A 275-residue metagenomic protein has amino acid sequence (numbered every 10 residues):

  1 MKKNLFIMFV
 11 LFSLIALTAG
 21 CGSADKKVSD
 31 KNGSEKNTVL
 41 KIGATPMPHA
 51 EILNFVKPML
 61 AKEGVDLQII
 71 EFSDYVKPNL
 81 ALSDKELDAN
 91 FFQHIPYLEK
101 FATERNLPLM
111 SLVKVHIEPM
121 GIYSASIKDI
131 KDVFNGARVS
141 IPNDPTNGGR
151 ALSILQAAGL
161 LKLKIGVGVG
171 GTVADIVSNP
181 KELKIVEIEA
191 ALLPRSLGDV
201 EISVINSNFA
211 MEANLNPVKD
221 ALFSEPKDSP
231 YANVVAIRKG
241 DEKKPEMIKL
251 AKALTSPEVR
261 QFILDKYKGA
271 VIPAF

Functional and structural regions predicted by a protein language model:
T18-K36: Bacterial lipoprotein signal-peptidase II cleavage site
S23, P145-G171, A251-F275: Ligand-binding clefts/hinges and TM-proximal coupling segments of bilobed small-molecule sensing domains
E35-M47, V65-E71, R138-V139: Short, well-ordered beta-strand elements
I69-L80, V167-R195: Short helix-initiation/N-cap motifs at beta->coil->alpha
S83-Q93, A137, L160, K181-K184 (+1 more regions): Alpha-to-beta junction loops
K100-L112, I127, D199, V204 (+1 more regions): Ligand-binding "clamshell"
L112-L161, R260-Q261: A conserved helix-loop-strand patch within extracytoplasmic ligand-binding domains of the periplasmic binding
P119-I130, A232-K244: A bilobed periplasmic-binding-protein/Venus flytrap-type ligand-binding module shared by bacterial periplasmic
